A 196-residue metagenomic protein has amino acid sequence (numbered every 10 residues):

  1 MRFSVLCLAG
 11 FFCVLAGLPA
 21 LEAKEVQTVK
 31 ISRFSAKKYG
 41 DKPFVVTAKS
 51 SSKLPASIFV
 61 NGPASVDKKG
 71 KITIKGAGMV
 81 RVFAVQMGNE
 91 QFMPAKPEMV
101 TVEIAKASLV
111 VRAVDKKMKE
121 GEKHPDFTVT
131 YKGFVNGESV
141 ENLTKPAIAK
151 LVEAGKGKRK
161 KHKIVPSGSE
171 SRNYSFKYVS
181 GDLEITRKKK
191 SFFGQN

Functional and structural regions predicted by a protein language model:
M1-L8: Bacterial N-terminal signal peptides that target proteins for export
C13-A20: C-terminal segment of classical bacterial N-terminal signal peptides
A20-N196: Solvent-exposed beta-strand/loop surfaces, strongest in extracytoplasmic domains of secreted and cell-surface proteins
